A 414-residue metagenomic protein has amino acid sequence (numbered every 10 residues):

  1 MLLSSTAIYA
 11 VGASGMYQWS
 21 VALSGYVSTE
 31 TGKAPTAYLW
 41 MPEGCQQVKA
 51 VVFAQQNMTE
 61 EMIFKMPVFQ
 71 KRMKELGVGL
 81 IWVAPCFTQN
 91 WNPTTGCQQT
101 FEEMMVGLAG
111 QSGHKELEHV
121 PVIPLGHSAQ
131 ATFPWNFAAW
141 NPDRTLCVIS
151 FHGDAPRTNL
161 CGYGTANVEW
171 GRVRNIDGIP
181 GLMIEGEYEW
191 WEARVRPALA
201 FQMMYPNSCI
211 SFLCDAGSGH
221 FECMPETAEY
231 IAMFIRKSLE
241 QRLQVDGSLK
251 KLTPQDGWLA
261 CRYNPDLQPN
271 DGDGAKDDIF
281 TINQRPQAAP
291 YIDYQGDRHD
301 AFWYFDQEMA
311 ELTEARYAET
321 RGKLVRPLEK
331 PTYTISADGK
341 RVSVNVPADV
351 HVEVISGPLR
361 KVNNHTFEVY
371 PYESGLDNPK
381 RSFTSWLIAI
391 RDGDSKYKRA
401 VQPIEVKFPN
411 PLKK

Functional and structural regions predicted by a protein language model:
I8-V51, V122-F137, N141, I149 (+1 more regions): A domain-start/cap signature at the N-terminus of enzymes
K49-V51, Q55-M105: Active-site machinery of serine-nucleophile hydrolases
W91-L117, P124, N136: Alpha/beta-hydrolase active-site loop
L146-A232: The feature captures the conserved acid-bearing segment of alpha/beta-hydrolase catalytic domains
S208, A216-D338: Alpha/beta-hydrolase-fold serine-hydrolase catalytic core, especially in secreted/extracellular enzymes
K330-N345, H351-L376: Low-complexity "stalk/linker" and mucin-like segments enriched in Ser/Thr/Pro/Ala/Gly
G393-V401: Short, exposed coil/turn segments at beta-strand boundaries within extracellular/luminal domains
K407-K413: Extracellular interdomain linker/stem segments of modular secreted and single-pass surface proteins
